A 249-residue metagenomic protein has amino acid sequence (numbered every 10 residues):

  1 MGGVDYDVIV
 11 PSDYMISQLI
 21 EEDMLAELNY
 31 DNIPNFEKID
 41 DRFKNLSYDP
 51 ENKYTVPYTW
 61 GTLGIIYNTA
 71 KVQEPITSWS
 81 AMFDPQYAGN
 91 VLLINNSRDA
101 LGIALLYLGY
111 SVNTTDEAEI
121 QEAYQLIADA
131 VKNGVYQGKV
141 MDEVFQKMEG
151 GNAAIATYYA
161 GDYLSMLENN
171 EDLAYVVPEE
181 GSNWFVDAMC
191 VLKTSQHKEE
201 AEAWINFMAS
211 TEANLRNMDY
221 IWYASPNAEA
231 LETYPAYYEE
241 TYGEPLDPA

Functional and structural regions predicted by a protein language model:
D5-N152: Extracytoplasmic ligand-binding site segments that recognize negatively charged/polar headgroups
I16-Q18, E149, I155-D172, I221: A ligand-binding cleft/hinge motif common to bilobed small-molecule-binding domains
I20-E27, D49-N52, S165-V177, Y237-Y242: Ligand-binding "clamshell"
I94, A156-Y159, V176-P178: Short, conserved beta-strand edge motifs with alternating hydrophobic and charged residues
D99, D142-F145, G161-S165, E180-N183: Short, catalytically relevant binding-site loops at active-site mouths
Q121-A130, N169-K193, E240: Periplasmic-binding protein-like
D187, L192-A249: Mature extracytoplasmic/periplasmic domains
